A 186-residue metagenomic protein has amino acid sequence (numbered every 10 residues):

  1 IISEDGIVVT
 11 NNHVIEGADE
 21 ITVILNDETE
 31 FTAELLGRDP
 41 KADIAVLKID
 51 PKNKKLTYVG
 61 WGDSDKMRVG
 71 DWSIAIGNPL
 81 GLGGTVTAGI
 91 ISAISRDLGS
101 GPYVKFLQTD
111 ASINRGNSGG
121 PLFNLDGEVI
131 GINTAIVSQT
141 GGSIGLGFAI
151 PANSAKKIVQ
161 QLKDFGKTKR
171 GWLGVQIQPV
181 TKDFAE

Functional and structural regions predicted by a protein language model:
I1-E186: Serine-dependent protease modules
